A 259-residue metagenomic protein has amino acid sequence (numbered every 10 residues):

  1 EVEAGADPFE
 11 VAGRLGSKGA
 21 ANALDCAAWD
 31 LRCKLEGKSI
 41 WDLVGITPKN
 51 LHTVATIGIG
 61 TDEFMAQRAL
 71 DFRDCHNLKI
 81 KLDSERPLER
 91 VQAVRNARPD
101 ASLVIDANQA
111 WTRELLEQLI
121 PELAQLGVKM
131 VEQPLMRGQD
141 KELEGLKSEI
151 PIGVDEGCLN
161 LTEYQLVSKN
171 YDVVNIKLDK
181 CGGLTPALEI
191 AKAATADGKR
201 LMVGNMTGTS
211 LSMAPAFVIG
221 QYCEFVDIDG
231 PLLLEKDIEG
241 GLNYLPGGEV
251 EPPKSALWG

Functional and structural regions predicted by a protein language model:
E1-L103, A110-E117, A124-Q125, E149 (+1 more regions): N-terminal capping/lid subdomain adjacent to the active-site entrance of alpha/beta enzymes
L24, G37, L78, D106 (+6 more regions): Conserved, mostly hydrophobic/aromatic
L51-I57, H76-I80, L103-A107, V131-E132 (+4 more regions): Hydrophobic faces of well-ordered beta-strands that scaffold small-molecule active sites in alpha/beta enzyme cores
T56-G60, K81-E85, D106-A110, P134-G138 (+4 more regions): Active-site beta-loop-alpha junctions enriched in small/polar residues
F64, E89-R90, L115, L119 (+3 more regions): Short acidic active-site motifs
R73-H76, A97-S102, P121-K129, G145-I152 (+3 more regions): Glycine-enriched alpha-helix->loop->beta-strand junction motifs that scaffold or abut catalytic
R113-L123, N160-Y171, G182, I190 (+1 more regions): Catalytic cores of alpha/beta
G204-G259: Flexible C-terminal active-site loop/helix
